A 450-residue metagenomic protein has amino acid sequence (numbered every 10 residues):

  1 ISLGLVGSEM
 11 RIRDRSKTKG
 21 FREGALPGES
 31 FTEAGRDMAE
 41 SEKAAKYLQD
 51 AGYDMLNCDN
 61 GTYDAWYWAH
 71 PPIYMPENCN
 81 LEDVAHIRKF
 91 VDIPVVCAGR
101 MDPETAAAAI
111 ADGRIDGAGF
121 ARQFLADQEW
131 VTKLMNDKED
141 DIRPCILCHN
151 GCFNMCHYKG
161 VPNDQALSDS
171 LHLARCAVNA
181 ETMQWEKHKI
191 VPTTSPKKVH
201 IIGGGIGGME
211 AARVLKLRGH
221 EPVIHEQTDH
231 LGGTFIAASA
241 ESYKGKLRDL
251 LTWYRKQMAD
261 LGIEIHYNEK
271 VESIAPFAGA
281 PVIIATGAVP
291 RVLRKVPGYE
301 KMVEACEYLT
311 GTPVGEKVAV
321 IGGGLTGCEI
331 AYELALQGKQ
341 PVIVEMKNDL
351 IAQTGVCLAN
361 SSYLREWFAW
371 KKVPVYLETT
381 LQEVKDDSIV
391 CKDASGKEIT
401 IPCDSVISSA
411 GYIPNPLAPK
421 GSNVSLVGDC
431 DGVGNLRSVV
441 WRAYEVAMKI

Functional and structural regions predicted by a protein language model:
I1-I12: Short, small-residue-biased leader/transition segments that mark boundaries at the very start of proteins
R100-I115: Catalytic cores of alpha/beta
L134-P196: Cysteine-cluster motifs in flexible loop/terminal segments that predominantly coordinate metals
N179-P192, K256-A259, Y267-N268, T286-G338 (+1 more regions): Glycine-rich dinucleotide-binding loop and its adjacent helix/turn
V199-V223, L325-Q337: N-terminal Rossmann-like FAD-binding beta1-loop-alpha1 element of flavoenzymes
E221-L261, E333-T380: Rossmann-like dinucleotide-binding cores of NAD(P)H-dependent redox enzymes
G279-P281, A285-V292, C403-N415: Glycine-/small-residue-rich beta->alpha transition segments that form the dinucleotide
I330, Q353-C357, V427-I450: A conserved FAD-binding loop/helix module that cradles the flavin
